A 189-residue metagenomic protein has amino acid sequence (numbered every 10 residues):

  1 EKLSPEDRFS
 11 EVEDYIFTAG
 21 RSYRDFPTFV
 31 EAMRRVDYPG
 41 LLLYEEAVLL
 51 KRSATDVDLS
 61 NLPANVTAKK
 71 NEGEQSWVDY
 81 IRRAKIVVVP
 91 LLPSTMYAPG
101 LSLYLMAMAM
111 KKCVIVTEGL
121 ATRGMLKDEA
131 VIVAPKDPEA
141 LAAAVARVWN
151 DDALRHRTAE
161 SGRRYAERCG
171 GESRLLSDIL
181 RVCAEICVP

Functional and structural regions predicted by a protein language model:
E1-S4, E46-L49, L180: Short beta-strand->alpha-helix junction loop in the catalytic core of nucleotide-activated group-transfer enzymes
E6-R24, V30-L41: Conserved donor-binding/catalytic core segment of Leloir-type glycosyltransferases
T18-S22, E45, K70-N71, P93 (+2 more regions): Conserved donor-binding loops in enzymes that form glycosidic bonds
Y44, R52-I86: Nucleotide-activated donor-binding/catalytic signature segment of Leloir-type glycosyltransferases, i.e., the conserved
Q75, V89-L105, V116-G124: Nucleotide-sugar-dependent
K85, A107, K111-K112: A short alpha->beta transition loop at the rim of the catalytic pocket in nucleotide-sugar-dependent
D128-E139, R147-D152: Conserved acidic donor-binding segment of nucleotide-sugar-dependent glycosyltransferases
A153-A184: A charged, aromatic-enriched C-terminal amphipathic alpha-helix characteristic of glycosyltransferases across folds
